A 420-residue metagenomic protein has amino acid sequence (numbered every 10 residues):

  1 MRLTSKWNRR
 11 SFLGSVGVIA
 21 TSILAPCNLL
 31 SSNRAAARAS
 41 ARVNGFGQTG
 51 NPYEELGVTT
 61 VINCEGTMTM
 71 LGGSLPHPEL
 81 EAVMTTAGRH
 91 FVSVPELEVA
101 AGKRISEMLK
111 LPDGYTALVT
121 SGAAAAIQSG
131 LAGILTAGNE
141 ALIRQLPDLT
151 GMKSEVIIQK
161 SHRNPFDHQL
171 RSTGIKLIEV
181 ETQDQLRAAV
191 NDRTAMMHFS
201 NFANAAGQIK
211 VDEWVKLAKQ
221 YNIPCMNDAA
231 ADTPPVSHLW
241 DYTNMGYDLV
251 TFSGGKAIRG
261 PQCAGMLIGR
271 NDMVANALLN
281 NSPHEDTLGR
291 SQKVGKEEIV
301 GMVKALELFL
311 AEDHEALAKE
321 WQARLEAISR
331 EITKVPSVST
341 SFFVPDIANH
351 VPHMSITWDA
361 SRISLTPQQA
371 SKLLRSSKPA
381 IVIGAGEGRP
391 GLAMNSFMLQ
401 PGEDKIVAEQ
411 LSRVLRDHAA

Functional and structural regions predicted by a protein language model:
R2-S5, R10-A35: N-terminal export signals
L13-A20, S40-I62, G66-L71, G102-E107 (+4 more regions): Conserved PLP-enzyme active-site core in the AAT-like
P52, E331-V414: Conserved C-terminal alpha-helix-loop-beta "cap" of PLP-dependent enzymes that closes/shapes the active-site mouth
T59-P95, A101: Glycine-rich phosphate-binding segment of PLP-dependent enzymes
T86-G88, N201, W358, S396: Short glycine-centered, acidic/aromatic-flanked micro-motifs in structured strand/loop junctions that mark active-site
V94-V99, G114-A117, G289-Q292, E312-W321 (+3 more regions): Flexible, glycine/charged-enriched surface loops at secondary-structure junctions
K210-W214, I328, A370: A general structural detector for well-ordered alpha-helical segments in enzyme core domains, enriched
L306-R330: Structural signature of PLP-dependent enzymes
